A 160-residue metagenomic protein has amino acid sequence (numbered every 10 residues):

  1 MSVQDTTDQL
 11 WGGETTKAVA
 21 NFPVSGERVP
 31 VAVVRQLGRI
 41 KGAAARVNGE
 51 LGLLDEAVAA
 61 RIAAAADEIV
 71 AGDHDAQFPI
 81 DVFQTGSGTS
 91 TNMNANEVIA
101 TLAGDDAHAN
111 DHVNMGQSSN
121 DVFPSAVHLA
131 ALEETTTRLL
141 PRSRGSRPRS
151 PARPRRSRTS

Functional and structural regions predicted by a protein language model:
M1-S160: Conserved, well-structured ligand/cofactor-binding cores
